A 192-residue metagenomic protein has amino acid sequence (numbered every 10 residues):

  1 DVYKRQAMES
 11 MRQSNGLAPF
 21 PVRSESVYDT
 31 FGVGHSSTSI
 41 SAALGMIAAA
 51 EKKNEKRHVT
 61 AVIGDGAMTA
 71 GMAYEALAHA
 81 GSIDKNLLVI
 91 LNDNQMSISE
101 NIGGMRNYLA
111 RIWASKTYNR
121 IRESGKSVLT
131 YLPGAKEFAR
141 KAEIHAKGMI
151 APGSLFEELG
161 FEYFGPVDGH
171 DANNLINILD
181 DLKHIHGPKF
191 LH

Functional and structural regions predicted by a protein language model:
D1-I83: Cofactor-binding active-site loop characterized by glycine-rich and histidine/acidic residues
V2-Q6, I90, L191: Polar low-complexity intrinsically disordered regions
R12, V62-I63, L88-N92, H192: Short beta-strand segments
E25-Y28, S37, A48, K85-N86 (+4 more regions): General N-terminal targeting signals
I40-I47, L77-A78, L88, G153 (+2 more regions): Predominant activation on well-ordered alpha-helical scaffold segments within soluble catalytic domains
K56-T60, N86-V89, F161-F164, P188-F190: Beta-sheet entry/capping signal
A70-N92, R106-W113: A short alpha/beta connector and helix-capping loop motif
N94-H192: Long, well-ordered, tryptophan-enriched scaffold segments
